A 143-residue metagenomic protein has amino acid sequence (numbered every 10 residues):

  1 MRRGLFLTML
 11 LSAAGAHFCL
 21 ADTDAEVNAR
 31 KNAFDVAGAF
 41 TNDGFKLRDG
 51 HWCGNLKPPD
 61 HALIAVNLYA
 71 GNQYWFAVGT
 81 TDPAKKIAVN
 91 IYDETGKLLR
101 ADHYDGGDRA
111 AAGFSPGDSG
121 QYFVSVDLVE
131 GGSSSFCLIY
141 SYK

Functional and structural regions predicted by a protein language model:
M1-G4: Positively charged n-region of N-terminal signal peptides that target proteins for export
F6-L7, F34: General helical structural elements
T8-A16: Bacterial N-terminal signal peptides
A16-H17, G107: Hydrophobic alpha-helical segments
C19-L63: Non-catalytic extracellular/lumenal accessory regions of secreted precursors
D22-D24, H51-S135, S141-K143: Acidic, Ser/Thr/Pro-rich low-complexity intrinsically disordered segments
